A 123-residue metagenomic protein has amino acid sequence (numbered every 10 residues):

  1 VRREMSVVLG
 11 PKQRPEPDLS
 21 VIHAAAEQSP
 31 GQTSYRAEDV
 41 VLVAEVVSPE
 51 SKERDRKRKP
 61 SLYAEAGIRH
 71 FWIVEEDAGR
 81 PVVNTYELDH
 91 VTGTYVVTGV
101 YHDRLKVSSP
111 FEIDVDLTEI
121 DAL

Functional and structural regions predicted by a protein language model:
R3-A66, I73-L123: C-terminal interaction segment
